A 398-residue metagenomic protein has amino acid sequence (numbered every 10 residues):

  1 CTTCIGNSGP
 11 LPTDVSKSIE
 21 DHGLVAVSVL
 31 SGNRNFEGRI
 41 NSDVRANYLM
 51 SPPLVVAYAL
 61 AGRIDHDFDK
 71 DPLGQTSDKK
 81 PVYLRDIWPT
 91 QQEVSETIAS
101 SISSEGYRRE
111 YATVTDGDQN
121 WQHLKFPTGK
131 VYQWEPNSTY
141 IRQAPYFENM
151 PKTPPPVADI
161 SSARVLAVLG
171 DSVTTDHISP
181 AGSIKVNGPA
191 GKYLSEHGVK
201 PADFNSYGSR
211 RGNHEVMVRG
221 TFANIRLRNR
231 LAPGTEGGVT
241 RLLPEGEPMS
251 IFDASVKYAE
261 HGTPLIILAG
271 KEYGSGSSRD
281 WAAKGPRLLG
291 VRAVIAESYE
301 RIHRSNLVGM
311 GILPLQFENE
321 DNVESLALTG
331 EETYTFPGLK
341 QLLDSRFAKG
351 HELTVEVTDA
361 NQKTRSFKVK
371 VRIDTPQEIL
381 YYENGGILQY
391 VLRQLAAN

Functional and structural regions predicted by a protein language model:
C1-N398: Fe-S-dependent hydro-lyases/dehydratases of central metabolism
